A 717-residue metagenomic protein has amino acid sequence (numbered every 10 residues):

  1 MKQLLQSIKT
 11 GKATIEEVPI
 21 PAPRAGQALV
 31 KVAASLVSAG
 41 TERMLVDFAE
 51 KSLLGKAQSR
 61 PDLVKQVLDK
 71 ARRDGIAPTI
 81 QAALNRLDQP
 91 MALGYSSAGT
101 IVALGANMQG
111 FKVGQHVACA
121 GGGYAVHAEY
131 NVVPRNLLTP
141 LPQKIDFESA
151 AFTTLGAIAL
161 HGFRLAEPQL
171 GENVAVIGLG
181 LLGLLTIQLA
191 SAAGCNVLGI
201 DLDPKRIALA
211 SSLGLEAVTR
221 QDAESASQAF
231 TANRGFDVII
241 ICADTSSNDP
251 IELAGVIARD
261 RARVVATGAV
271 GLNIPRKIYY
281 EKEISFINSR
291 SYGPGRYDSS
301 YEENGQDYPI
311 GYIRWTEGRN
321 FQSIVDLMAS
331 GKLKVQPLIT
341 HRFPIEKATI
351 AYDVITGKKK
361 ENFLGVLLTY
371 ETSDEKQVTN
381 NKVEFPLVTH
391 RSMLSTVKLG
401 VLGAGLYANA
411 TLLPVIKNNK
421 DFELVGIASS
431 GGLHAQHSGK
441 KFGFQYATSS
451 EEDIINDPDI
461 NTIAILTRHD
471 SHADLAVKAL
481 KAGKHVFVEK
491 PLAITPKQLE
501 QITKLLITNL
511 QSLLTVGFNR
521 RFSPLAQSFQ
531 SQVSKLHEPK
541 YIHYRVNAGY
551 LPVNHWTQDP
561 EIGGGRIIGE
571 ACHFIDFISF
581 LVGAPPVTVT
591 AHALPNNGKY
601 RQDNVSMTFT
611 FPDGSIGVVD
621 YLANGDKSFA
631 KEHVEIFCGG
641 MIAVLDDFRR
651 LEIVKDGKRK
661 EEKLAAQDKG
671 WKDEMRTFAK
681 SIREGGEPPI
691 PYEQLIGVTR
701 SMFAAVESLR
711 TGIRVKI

Functional and structural regions predicted by a protein language model:
M1-Q89, L367-K376, N380-K382, L581 (+1 more regions): Short N-terminal strand-loop motif that marks the start of NAD(P)H/FAD-dependent oxidoreductase cofactor-binding domains
A77-M91, S96-G122: A glycine-/small-residue-rich N-terminal strand-loop-strand element that serves as the cofactor-binding glycine loop
G123, E148-R220, S225: Mid-domain Rossmann-like dinucleotide-binding core that forms the NAD(H)/NADP(H) cofactor-binding site
R259-D260, D474-F518: Beta-strand-loop-alpha-helix segment that lines the small-molecule cofactor/substrate pocket of alpha/beta enzymes
G268-I284, S289, G295, L492-L513: Rossmann-fold NAD(P)-binding glycine/threonine-rich loop
G295-Y312, M328, S512, R520-G598 (+1 more regions): Predominantly a Rossmann-like dinucleotide-binding segment in NAD(P)-dependent oxidoreductases
I350-D353, K358-T369, S373, N380-K382 (+3 more regions): Contiguous beta-strand/loop segments that form the cofactor/metal-binding neighborhood of enzyme cores
V354-E361, L368-T369, N380-V388, T462 (+2 more regions): C-terminal helix-rich "cap/oligomerization" subdomain common to oxidoreductases
